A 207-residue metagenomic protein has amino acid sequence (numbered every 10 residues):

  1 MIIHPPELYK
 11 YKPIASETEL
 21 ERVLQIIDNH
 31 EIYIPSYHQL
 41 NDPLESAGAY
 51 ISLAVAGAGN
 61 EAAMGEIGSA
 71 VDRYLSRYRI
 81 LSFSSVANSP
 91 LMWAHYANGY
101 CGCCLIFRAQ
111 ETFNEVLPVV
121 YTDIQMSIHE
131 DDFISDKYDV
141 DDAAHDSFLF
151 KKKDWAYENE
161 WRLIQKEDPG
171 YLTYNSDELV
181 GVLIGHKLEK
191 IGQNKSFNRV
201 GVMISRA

Functional and structural regions predicted by a protein language model:
M1-A207: Partner-binding and oligomerization surfaces adjacent to conserved cores of proteins that assemble macromolecular
